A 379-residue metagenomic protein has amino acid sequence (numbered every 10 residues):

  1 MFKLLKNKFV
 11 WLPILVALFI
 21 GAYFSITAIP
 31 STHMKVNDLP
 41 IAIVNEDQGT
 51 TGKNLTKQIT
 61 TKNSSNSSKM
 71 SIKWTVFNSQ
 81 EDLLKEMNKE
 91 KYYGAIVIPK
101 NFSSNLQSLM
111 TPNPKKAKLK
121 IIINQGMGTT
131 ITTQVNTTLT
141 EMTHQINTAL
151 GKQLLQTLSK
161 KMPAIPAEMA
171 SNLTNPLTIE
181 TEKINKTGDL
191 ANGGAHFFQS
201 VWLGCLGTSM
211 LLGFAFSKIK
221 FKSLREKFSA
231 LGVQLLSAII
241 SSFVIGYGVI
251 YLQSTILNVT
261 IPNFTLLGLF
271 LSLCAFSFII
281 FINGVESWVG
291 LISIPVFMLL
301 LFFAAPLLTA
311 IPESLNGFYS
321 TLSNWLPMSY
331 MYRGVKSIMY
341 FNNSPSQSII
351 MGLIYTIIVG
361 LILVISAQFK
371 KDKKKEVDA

Functional and structural regions predicted by a protein language model:
F2-A191: Extracytoplasmic/periplasmic domains immediately adjacent to an N-terminal transmembrane anchor in multi-pass membrane
W11, G232-L236, I354: Internal alpha-helical transmembrane segments of multi-pass membrane proteins, especially GPCRs
G21-I29, G207-K218, L363-I365: Membrane-embedded alpha-helices of multi-pass membrane proteins, especially ion channels and transporters
S31-K35, F216, F221, N258 (+2 more regions): Perimembrane helix-loop junctions in membrane proteins
T75, S79, S171, I179-N185 (+6 more regions): Juxtamembrane loop-helix boundary motifs flanking transmembrane segments in multi-pass membrane proteins
Y92-V97, G126-N136, L155, A215-K222 (+2 more regions): A short, terminal or domain-edge coil/loop segment
A191-L307: Transmembrane alpha-helical segments that form the functional core of multipass membrane systems
I256-A379: Membrane-spanning alpha-helical segments of multipass transporters and channels
